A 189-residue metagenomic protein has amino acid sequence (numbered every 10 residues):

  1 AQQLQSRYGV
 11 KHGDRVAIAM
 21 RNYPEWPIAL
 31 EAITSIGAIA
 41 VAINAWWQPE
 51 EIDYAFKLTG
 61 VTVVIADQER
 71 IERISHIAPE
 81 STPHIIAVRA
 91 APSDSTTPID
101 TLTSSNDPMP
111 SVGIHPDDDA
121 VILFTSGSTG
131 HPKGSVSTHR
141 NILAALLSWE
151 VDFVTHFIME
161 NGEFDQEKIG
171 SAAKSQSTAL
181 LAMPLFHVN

Functional and structural regions predicted by a protein language model:
Q3-W47: Conserved AMP-binding/adenylate-forming
D14, E50, T62, I99-D100 (+3 more regions): Structural detector for helix-capping/boundary residues
V16, I33, V64, D119 (+4 more regions): Conserved S/T- and glycine-rich ATP-binding loop of Class I adenylate-forming
I43-A45, D67, R89: Short beta->alpha connector loops at strand-helix junctions that form conserved, small/polar/Pro-enriched
W47-H76, A145-L180: Conserved ATP-dependent adenylate/AMP-binding module captured primarily in the ANL superfamily
E69-D117, H131-P132, R140-L143: ANL superfamily adenylate-forming
N106-F124, H131, F157, K168-T178: Conserved pre-ATP/AMP-binding loop-to-beta segment of ANL
A120-S148, D152-M159: Conserved AMP-binding A3 loop
